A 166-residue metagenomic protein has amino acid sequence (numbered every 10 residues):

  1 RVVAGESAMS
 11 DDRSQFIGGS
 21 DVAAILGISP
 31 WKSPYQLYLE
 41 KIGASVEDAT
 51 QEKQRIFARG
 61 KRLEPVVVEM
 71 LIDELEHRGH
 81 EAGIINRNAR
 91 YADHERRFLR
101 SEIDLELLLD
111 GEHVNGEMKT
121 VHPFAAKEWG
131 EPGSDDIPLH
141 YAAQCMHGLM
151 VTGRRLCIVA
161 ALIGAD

Functional and structural regions predicted by a protein language model:
R1-R62: Charged, glycine-rich intrinsically disordered N-terminal tails and low-complexity linkers that flank
A23-I25, V66-M70, C157-V159: Intrinsically disordered, low-complexity boundary segments flanking structured domains
Y35, V68, C145: Generic structural marker for isolated residues within well-ordered, non-membrane alpha-helices of soluble domains
I42-A44, P65, E69, N88-Y91 (+1 more regions): Short glycine-rich, polar/acidic loop-and-turn segments at beta strand-coil junctions
E52-I56, K61, P65-E69, L75 (+1 more regions): Nucleic-acid endo/exonuclease domains
D73-I103, L107-D166: Nucleic-acid nuclease catalytic cores
